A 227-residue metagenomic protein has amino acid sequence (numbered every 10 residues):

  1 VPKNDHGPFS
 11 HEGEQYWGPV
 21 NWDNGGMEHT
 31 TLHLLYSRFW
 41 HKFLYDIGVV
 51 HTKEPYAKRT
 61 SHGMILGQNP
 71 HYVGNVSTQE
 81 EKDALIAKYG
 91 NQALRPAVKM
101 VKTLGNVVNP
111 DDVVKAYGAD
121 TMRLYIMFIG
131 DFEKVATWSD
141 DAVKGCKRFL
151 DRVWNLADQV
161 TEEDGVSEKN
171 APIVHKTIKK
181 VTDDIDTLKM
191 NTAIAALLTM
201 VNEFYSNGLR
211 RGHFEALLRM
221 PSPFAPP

Functional and structural regions predicted by a protein language model:
V1-E162, I173-N202, G212-M220: Structured secondary-structure scaffolds
E168, P172: Gly/Thr-rich phosphate-binding loop signature of adenosyl cofactor/nucleotide-binding cores
S206-R210: Beta-rich accessory regions
R219-P227: Short, intrinsically disordered, charge-balanced linker/junction segments flanking boundaries in proteins
